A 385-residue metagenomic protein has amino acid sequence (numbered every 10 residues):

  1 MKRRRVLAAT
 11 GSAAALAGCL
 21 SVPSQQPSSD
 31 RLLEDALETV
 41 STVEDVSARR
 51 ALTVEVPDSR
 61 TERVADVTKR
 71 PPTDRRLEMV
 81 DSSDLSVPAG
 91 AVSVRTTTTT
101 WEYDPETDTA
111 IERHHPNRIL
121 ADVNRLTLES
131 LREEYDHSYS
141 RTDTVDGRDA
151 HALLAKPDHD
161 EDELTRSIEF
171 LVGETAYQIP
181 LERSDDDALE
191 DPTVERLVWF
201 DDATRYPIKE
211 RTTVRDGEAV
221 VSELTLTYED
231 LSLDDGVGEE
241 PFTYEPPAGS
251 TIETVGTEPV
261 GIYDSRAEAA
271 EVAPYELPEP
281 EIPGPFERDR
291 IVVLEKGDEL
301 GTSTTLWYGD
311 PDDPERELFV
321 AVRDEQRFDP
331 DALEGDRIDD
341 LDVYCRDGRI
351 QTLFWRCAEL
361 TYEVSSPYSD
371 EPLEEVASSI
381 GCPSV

Functional and structural regions predicted by a protein language model:
K2-V64, T68-T73, T142-T144, T251-A269 (+2 more regions): N-terminal leader/targeting segments and the immediate start of mature chains
V22-P23, R31-P105, P157, P180 (+4 more regions): N-terminal mature ectodomain segment of secretory-pathway/periplasmic proteins
E44-R49, P72-L77, G147-L154, E182 (+3 more regions): Short, hydrophobic/aromatic-rich segments at coil-to-beta transitions
E62, L120-N124, L128-S130, E258-C357: Short, solvent-exposed recognition patches
D66-R125, V221-T225, Q351-C357, V364: An acidic-aromatic
V67-R76, V94-T99, R148, F200-I208 (+4 more regions): Short, solvent-exposed coil/turn segments at beta-strand boundaries
T96-L189: Flexible, processing/modification-adjacent segments and terminal tails in exported/periplasmic/extracellular proteins
D146-A248: Gly/Pro-enriched, hydrophobic low-complexity segments that function as extracytoplasmic propeptides/linkers
